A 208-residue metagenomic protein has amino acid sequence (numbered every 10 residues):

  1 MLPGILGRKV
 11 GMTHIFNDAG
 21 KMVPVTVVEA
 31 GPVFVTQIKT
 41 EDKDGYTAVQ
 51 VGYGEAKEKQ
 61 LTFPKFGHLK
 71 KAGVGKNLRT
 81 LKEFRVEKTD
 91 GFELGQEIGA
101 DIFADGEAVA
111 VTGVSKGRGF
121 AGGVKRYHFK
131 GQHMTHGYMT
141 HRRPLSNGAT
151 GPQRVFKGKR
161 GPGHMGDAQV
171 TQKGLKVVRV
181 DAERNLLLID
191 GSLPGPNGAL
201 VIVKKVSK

Functional and structural regions predicted by a protein language model:
M1-K208: Extended basic (Lys/Arg/His-rich) segments that typically form rRNA-contacting surfaces in ribosomal proteins
